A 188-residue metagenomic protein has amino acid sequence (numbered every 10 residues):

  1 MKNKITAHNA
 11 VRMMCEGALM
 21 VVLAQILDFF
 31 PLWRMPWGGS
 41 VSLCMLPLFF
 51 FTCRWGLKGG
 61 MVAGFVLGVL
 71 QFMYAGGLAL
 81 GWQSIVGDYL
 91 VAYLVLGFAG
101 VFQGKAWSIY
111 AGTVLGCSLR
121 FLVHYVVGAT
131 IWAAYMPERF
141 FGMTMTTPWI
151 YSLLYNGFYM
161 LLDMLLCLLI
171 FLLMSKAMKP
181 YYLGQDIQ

Functional and structural regions predicted by a protein language model:
M1-R54, K58-V62: Hydrophobic transmembrane alpha-helices
K2-N3, V101-S108: N-terminal hydrophobic signal/anchor transmembrane helix of membrane proteins
A24-S40, V66-V101, A129-M136: Interfacial aromatic-anchored transmembrane helix boundaries in multi-pass membrane proteins
P36-G38, S42, L78-V86, K105-Q188: Membrane-embedded alpha-helical hairpins and interfacial helices in multi-pass inner-membrane proteins
M45-F49, D88-L96, M164, L168: Alpha-helical transmembrane segments of multi-pass membrane proteins
T52-C53, A99, Q103: Helix-capping/transition residues at the boundaries of transmembrane alpha-helices and the short helical linkers
G60-V69, G112-R120: Central hydrophobic cores of alpha-helical transmembrane segments in multi-pass integral membrane proteins
